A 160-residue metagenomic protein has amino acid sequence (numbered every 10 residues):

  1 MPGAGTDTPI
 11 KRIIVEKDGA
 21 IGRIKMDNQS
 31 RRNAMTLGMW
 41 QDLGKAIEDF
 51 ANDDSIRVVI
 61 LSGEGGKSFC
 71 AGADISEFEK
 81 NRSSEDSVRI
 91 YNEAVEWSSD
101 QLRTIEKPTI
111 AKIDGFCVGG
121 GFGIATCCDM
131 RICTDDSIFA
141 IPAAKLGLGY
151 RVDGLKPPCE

Functional and structural regions predicted by a protein language model:
M1-S62: Conserved CoA-thioester-binding segment of acyl-CoA-metabolizing enzymes
I24, L61, D74, I124-A125: Hydrophobic/aromatic residues within transmembrane alpha-helices of multi-pass small-molecule transporters
R31, G63-Q101, G147: Glycine- (often His-adjacent) and acidic-residue-rich active-site loop that binds/positions the CoA thioester
N33, G72, G115, G121: Conserved phosphate-binding and hydrolysis motifs of nucleotide-dependent enzymes
M39-D42, Y91-A94, I124: Hydrophobic alpha-helical membrane-association signature
D53, I105-E106: Acidic-histidine catalytic/liganding microenvironments
S98-T104, K112, V118-E160: CoA-thioester-processing core
